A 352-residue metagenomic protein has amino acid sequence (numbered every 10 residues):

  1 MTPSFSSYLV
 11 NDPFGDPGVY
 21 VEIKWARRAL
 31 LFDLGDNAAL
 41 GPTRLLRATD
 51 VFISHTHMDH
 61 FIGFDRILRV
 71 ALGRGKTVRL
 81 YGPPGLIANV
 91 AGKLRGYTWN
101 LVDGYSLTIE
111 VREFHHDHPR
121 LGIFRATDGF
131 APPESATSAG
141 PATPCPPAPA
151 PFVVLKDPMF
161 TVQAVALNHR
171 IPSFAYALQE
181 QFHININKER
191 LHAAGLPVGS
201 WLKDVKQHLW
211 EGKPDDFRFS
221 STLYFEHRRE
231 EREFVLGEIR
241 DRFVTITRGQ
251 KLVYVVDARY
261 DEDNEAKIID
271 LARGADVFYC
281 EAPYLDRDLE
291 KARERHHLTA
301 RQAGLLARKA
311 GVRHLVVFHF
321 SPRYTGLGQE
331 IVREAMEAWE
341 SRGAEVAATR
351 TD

Functional and structural regions predicted by a protein language model:
M1-D12, P149, V255, I268 (+4 more regions): Extended recognition/assembly regions associated with phosphoester-bond processing machinery
M1-L45, D50, T77, Y176-L178 (+2 more regions): Conserved beta-strand hairpin/beta-sheet module of binuclear metal-dependent hydrolase folds, prominently
F32-L34, D50-D59, P83, V253-R259 (+2 more regions): Active-site neighborhood of phospho(di)ester-bond hydrolases with catalytic His/Asp-centered motifs
D36-G82: Active-site metal-binding motif and surrounding structural segment of the metallo-beta-lactamase
R66-V70, K93, T98, T325-E334: Metal-dependent catalytic neighborhoods of phosphoester/phosphodiester hydrolases
T98-H118, S341-A344: A glycine-rich helix N-cap at a beta->alpha junction
P132-V317, Q329-E337, S341: Metal-dependent phosphodiesterase/nuclease catalytic metal-binding core
W339-D352: Canonical P-loop GTPase G-domain recognition
